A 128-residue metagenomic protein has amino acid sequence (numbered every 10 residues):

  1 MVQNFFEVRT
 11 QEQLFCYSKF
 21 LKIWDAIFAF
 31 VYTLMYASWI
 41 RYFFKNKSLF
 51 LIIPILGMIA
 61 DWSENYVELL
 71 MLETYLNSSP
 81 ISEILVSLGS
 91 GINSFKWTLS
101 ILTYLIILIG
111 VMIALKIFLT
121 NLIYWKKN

Functional and structural regions predicted by a protein language model:
M1-F15: Extracytosolic (periplasmic/ER-lumenal) interhelical loops and adjacent juxtamembrane/interface segments of multi-pass
F6, T10, V31, M35-Y42 (+2 more regions): Membrane-helix exit/interface motif
Y17-S38, L108: Hydrophobic alpha-helical transmembrane segments
K19, I23-A26, S48-I55, S87 (+1 more regions): Alpha-helical transmembrane segments of integral membrane proteins
A37, R41-I59: Interfacial segments of alpha-helical transmembrane regions
M58-L115: Alpha-helical transmembrane segments of multi-pass integral membrane proteins, characterized by long hydrophobic
I109-N128: Cytosolic juxtamembrane helix at the C-terminal end of the final transmembrane segment
